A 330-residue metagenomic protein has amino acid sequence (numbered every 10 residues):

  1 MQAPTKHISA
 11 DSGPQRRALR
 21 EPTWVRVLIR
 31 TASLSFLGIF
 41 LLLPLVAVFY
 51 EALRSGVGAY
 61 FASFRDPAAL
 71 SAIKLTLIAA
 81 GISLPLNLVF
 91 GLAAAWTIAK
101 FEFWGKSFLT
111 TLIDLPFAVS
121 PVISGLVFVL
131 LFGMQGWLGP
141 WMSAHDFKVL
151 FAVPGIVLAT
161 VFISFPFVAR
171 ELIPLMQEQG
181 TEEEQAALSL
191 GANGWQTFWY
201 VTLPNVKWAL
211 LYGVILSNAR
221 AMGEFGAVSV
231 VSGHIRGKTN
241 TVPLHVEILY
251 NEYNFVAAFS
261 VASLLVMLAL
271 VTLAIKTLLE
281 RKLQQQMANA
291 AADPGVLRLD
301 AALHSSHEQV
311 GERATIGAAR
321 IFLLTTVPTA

Functional and structural regions predicted by a protein language model:
A3, H7, D11, L28-I29 (+7 more regions): C-terminal transmembrane helix and the adjacent membrane-cytosol boundary/short C-terminal tail of inner/organellar
G13-V27, V48-P85, K100-F101, I248-V256 (+1 more regions): Periplasmic/extracellular loop-to-transmembrane helix junction in inner-membrane transport proteins
P14-A47, G311, G317-A330: N-terminal signal-anchor/first transmembrane alpha helix
Q15-L19, V57-R65, L70, G105-K106 (+3 more regions): Membrane-interfacial helix termini and adjacent extracytoplasmic/periplasmic loops of multi-pass transporters
A18-E21, G58, I82-I113, L126-L130 (+4 more regions): Transmembrane-helix boundary motif in ABC transporter permease subunits
A32-F36, P85, T111, L115 (+6 more regions): Transmembrane alpha-helices
L42-V46, Y50, V89-A94, I123-L126 (+9 more regions): Membrane-embedded alpha-helices of multi-pass transport/permease systems
Y60-A62, P67, M222-L279: Interhelical loop and adjacent transmembrane-helix boundary motif in polytopic membrane transport permeases
